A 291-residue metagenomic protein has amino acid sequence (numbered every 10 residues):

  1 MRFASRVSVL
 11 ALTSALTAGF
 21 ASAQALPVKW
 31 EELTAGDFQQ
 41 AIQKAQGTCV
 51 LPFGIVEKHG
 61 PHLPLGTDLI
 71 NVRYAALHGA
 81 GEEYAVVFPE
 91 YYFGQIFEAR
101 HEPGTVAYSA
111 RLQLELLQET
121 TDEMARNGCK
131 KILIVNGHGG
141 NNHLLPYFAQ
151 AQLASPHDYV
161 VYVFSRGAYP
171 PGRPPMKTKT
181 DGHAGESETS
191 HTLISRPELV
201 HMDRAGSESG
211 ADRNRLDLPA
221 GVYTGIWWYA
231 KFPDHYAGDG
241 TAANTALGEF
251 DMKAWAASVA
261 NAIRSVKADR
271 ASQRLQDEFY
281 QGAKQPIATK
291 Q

Functional and structural regions predicted by a protein language model:
M1-A4: N-terminal secretory signal peptides that target proteins for export/translocation
S8-G19: Bacterial N-terminal signal peptides
Q24-R111, E115-K131, G139-Q291: Extended, histidine- and acidic-residue-enriched regions that form the cofactor-binding/catalytic faces
